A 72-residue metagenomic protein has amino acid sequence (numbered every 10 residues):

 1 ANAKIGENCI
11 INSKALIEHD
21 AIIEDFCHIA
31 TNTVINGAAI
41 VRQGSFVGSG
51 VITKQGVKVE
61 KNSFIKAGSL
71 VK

Functional and structural regions predicted by a protein language model:
A1-K72: Structural signal for interior beta-strand "rungs" in well-ordered beta-sheet cores of soluble enzyme domains
